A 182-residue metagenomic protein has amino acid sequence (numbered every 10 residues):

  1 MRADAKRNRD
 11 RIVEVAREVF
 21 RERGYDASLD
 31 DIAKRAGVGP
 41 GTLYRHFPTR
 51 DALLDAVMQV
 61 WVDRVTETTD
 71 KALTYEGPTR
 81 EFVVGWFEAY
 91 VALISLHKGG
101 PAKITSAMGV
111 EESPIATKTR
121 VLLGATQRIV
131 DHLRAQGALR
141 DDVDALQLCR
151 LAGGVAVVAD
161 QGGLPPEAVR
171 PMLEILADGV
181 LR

Functional and structural regions predicted by a protein language model:
M1-R35, A52-D55: Basic, helix-initiating cap at the start of DNA-binding domains
G24-Y25, R45, R140: Helix-turn-helix/winged-helix DNA-binding modules
G37-F47: Short hydrophobic/aromatic patch on the recognition helix
F47, L54-W61, H97: Alpha-helical DNA-contacting segments of helix-turn-helix folds
A56, E67-L96, E111-P114, G124: Hydrophobic alpha-helical connector segments
D63-T66, L96, V110-G153, D160-Q161 (+2 more regions): Amphipathic alpha-helical packing segments from all-alpha helical-bundle domains
F87-Y90, A152-V155, L176: Short alpha-helical scaffolding segments that buttress acidic/His motifs in well-ordered protein cores
A102-E111: Short linear capping/connector segments at secondary-structure termini
